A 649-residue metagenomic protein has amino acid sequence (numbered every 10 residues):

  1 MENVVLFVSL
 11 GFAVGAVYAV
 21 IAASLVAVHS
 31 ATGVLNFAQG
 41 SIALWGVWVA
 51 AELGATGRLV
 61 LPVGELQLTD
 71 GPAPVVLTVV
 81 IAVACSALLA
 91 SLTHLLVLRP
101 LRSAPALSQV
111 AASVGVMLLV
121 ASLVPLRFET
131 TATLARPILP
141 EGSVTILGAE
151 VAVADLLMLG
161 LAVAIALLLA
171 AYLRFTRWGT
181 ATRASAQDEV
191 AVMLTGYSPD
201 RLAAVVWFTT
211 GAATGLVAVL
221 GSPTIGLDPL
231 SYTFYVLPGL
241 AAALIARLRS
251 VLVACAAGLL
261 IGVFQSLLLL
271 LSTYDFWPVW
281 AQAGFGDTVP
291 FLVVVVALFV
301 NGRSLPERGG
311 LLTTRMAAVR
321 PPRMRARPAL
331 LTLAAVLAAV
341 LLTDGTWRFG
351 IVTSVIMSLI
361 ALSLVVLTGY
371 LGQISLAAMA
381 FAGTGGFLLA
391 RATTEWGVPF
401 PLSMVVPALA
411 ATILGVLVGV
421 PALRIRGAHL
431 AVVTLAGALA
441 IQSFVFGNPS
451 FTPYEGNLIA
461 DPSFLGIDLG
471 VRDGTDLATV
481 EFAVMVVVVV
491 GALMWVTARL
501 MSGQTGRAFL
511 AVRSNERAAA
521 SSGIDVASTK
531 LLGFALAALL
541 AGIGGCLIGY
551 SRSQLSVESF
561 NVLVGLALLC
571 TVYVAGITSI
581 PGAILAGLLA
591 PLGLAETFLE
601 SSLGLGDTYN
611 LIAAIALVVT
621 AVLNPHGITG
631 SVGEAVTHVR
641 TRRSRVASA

Functional and structural regions predicted by a protein language model:
M1-A16: Hydrophobic transmembrane alpha-helical segments in integral membrane proteins
V14-H29: N-terminal signal-anchor/start-transfer transmembrane helix
V20-S24, G46-E52, A82-L95, M357-S363 (+1 more regions): Central hydrophobic cores of alpha-helical transmembrane segments in multi-pass inner-membrane proteins across all
L35-F37: Glycine-rich phosphate-binding loops of nucleotide-dependent enzymes
G40, V47, G64, L77-T78 (+9 more regions): Transmembrane alpha-helices and adjacent helix-loop boundaries
G57-D70: Intrinsically disordered, low-complexity Ser/Thr- and acidic-rich flexible linkers and loops, especially at boundaries
F128, A132-R174: Membrane-helix boundary/helix-loop-helix interface segments in multi-pass membrane proteins
L168-A246, V251-A254, I261, L267-L270: Hydrophobic alpha-helical bundles that form the membrane domains of multi-pass transporters
